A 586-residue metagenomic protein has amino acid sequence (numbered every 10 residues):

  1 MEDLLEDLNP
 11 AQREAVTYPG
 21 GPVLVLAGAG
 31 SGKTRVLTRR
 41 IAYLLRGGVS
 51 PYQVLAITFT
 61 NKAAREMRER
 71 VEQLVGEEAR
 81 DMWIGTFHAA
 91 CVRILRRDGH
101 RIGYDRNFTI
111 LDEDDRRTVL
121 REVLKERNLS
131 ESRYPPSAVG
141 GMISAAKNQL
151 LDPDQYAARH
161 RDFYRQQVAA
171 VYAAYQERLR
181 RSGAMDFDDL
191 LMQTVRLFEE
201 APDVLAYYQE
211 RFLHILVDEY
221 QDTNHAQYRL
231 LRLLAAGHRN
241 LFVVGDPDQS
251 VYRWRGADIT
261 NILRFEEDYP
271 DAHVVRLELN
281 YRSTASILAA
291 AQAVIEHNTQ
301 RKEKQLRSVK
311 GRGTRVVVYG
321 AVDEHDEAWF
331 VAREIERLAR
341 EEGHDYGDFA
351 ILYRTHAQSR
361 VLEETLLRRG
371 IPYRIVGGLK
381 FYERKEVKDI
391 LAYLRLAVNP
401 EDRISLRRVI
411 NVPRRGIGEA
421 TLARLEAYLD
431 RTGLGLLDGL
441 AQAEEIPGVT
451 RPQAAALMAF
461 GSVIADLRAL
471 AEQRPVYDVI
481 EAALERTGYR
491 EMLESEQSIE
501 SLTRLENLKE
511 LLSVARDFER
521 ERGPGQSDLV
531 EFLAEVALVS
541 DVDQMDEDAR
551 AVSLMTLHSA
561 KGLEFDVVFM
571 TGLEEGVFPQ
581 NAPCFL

Functional and structural regions predicted by a protein language model:
E6-T17, G21-V25, R35-V36, G48 (+8 more regions): Conserved helicase NTPase motor core
N9, I57, T109-E113, L129-S137 (+14 more regions): Conserved phosphate/pyrophosphate-binding and hydrolysis machinery centered on Walker-type P-loop NTPases, extending
G21, V49-Q53, E78-D81, V119 (+8 more regions): Short glycine-/polar-rich loops that comprise or flank the Walker A/P-loop and associated switch/sensor motifs
V25, A29-L37, G99, P270-H273 (+5 more regions): Helicase P-loop NTPase motor core
T34-A42, M67-R68, Q227-Y228, V331: Motif I (Walker A/P-loop) of helicase-class P-loop NTPases
Y43-I57, G76, G343: Conserved SF1/SF2 helicase motif Ia
Q53-K147, L151-F163, A170, L263 (+3 more regions): Conserved P-loop NTPase-based nucleic-acid remodeling module centered on helicase motor cores
R161, D345, S359-I371, R384-E386 (+1 more regions): Conserved helicase C-terminal RecA-like lobe
